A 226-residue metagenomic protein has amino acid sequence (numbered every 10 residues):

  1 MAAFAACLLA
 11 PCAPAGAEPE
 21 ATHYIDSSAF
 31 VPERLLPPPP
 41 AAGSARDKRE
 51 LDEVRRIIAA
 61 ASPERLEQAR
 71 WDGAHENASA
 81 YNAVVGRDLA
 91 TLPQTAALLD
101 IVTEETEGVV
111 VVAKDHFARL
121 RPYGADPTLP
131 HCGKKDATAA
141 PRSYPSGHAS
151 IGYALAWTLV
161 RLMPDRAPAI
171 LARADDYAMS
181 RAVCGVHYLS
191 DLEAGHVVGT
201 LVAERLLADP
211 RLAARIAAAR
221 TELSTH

Functional and structural regions predicted by a protein language model:
A2-P11: Bacterial N-terminal signal peptides
P11-C12, P127, A156, A194 (+1 more regions): N-terminal low-complexity, intrinsically disordered patches enriched in charged
A13-A17: Sec/Tat signal peptide C-region and signal peptidase I cleavage site
E18-V183, L223: Hydrophobic alpha-helical bundle signature of multipass membrane enzymes
S44, R205-D209, T225: Polar helix-capping/helix-linker motif
D176-A214: Interfacial helix-loop-helix junctions of multi-pass membrane proteins
A218-H226: Primarily interfacial, aromatic-capped hydrophobic alpha-helices that serve as membrane anchors
